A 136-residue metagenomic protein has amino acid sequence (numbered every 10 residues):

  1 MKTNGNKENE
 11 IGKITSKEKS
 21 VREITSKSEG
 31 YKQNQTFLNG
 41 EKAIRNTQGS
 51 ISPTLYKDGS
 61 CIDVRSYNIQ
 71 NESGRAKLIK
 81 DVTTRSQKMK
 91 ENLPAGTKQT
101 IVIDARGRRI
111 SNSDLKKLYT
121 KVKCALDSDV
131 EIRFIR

Functional and structural regions predicted by a protein language model:
M1-R136: Catalytic toxin/effector domains delivered as secreted proteins or via bacterial secretion systems
